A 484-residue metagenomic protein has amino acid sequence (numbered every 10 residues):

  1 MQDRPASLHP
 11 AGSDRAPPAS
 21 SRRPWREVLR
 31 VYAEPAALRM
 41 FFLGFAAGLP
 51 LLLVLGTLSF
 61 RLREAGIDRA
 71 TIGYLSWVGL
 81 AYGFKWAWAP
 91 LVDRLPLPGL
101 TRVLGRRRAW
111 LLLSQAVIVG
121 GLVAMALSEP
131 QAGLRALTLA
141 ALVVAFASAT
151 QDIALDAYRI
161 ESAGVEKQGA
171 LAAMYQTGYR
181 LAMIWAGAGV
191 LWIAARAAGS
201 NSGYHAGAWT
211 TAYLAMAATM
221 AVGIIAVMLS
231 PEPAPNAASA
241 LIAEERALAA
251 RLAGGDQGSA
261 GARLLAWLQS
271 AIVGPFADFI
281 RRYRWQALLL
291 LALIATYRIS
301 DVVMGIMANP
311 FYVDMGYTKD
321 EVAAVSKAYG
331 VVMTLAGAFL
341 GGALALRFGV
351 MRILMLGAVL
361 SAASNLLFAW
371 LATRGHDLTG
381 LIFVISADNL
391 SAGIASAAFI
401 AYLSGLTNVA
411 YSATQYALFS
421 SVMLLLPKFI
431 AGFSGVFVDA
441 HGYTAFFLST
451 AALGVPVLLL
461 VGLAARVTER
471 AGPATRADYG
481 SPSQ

Functional and structural regions predicted by a protein language model:
M1-E34, G120, A126-L139, T150-Q151 (+3 more regions): Intracellular loop-helix junctions on the cytosolic face of multi-pass helical membrane proteins
R22-Y82, A287-L293, Y297-F311, M315 (+1 more regions): Helix-loop boundary and gating motifs at the non-cytosolic
K85-V103, A336-I353, V438-D439: Helix-to-loop junctions at the C-terminal end of transmembrane segments in multipass secondary transporters
D93-P96, A126-L127, W185-G207, G342-A343 (+1 more regions): Transmembrane alpha-helix termini and helix-breaking/packing motifs in multi-pass membrane transporters
A109-A132, V359-H376: C-terminal ends and interior cores of transmembrane alpha-helices in multi-pass membrane transporters/permeases
A149-A163, G393-A410: Intracellular juxtamembrane helix-capping segments at the cytosolic ends of symmetry-related transmembrane helices
R352-F399: C-terminal transmembrane helical hairpin of 12-TM major facilitator-type secondary transporters
L406-D439: A late C-terminal transmembrane helix in Major Facilitator Superfamily
